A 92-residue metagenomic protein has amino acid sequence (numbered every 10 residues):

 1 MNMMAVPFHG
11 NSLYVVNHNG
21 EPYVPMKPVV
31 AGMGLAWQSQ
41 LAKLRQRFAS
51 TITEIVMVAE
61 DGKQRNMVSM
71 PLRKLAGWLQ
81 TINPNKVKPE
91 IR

Functional and structural regions predicted by a protein language model:
M1-R92: An anion-engaging/catalytic patch
